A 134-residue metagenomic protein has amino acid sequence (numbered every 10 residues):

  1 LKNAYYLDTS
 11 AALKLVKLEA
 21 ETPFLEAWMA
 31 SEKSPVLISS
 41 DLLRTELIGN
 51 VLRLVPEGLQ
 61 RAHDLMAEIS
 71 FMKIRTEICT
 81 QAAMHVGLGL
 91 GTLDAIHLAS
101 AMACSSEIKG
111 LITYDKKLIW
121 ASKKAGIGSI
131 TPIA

Functional and structural regions predicted by a protein language model:
L1-S39, V51-R61, G126, I133-A134: Short, well-structured N-terminal submotif of metal-dependent ribonuclease cores
K2-A4, S40, R44, M72 (+1 more regions): Acidic, PIN/NYN-like endoribonuclease modules and their adjacent C-terminal/linker elements
D8, D94, D115: Acidic active-site catalytic centers that drive phospho-/nucleotidyl reactions and related ester hydrolyses
S10-L13, I48, H63, A83 (+1 more regions): Amphipathic alpha-helical segments within well-ordered protein domains
A11-A12, L43, I78, H97 (+1 more regions): Alpha-helix capping/helix-boundary segments
T22, R44, I48, L59-A62 (+2 more regions): A general structural signal for well-ordered alpha-helical segments in protein cores
A67-L88, A95-S100: Acidic catalytic patch
